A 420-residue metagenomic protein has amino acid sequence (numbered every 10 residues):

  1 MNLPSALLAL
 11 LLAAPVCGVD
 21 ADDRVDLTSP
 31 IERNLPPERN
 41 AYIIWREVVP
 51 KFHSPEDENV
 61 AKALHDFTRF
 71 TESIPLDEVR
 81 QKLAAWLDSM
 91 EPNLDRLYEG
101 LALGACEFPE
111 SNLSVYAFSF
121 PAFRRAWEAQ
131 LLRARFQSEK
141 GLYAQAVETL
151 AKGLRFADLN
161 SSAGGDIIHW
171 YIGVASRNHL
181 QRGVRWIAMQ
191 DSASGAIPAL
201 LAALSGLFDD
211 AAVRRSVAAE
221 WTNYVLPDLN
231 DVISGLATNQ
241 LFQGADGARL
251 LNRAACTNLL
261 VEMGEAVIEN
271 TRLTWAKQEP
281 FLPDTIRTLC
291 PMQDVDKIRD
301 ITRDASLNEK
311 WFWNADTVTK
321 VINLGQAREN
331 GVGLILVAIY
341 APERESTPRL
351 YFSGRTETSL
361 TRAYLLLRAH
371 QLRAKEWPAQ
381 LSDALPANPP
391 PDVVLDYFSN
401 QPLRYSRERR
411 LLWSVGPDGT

Functional and structural regions predicted by a protein language model:
S5-P15: Bacterial N-terminal signal peptides
C17-T420: Short acidic linear motifs
